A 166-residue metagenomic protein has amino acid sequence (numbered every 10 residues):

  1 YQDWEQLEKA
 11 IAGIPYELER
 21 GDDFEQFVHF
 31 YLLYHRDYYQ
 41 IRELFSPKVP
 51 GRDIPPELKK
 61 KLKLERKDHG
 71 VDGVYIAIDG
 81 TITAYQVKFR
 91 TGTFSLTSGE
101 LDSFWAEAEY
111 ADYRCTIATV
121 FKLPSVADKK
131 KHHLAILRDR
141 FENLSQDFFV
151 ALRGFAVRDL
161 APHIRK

Functional and structural regions predicted by a protein language model:
Y1-F24, V28: Charged, often low-complexity linker/regulatory segments
A10, I14, E107, H163: Residues that form generic nucleotide/phosphate-binding pockets
G13-E17, Y113, D159-L160: Intrinsically disordered, charged low-complexity linkers and terminal tails that flank or connect structured domains
E19-D112, K122-K129: Catalytic centers of nucleases
Y85, T116-I117, G154: Extended interaction regions within the primary functional domain
Y113-T116, H132: Aromatic/basic micro-patches that form nucleic-acid/chromatin recognition or nuclease catalytic surfaces
F121-K166: Domain-level recognition of nuclease-like catalytic cores that cleave nucleotide substrates
